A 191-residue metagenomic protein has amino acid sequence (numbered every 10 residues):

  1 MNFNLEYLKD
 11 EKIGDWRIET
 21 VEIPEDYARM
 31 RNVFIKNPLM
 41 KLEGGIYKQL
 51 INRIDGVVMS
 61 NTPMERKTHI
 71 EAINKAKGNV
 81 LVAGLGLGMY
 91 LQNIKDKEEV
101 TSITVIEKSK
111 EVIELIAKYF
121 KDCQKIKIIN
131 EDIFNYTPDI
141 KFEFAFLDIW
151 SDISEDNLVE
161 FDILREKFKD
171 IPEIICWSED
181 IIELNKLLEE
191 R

Functional and structural regions predicted by a protein language model:
M1-N79: Class I S-adenosylmethionine
N2-K12, R17, M64-R191: The AdoMet/dcAdoMet-binding core of the Class I SAM-like
